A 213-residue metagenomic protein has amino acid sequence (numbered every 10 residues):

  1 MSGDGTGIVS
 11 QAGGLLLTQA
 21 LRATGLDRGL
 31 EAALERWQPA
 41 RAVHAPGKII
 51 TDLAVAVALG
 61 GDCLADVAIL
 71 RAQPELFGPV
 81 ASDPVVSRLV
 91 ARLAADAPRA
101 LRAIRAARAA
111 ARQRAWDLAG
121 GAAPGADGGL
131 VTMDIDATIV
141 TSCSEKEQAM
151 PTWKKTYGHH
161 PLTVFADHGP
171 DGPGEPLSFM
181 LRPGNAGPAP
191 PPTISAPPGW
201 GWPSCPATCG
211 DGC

Functional and structural regions predicted by a protein language model:
M1-G187, P192-T208: Dynamic "connector" segments at or just before major functional cores
G212-C213: Short catalytic-loop micro-motif centered on adjacent basic/acidic residues
